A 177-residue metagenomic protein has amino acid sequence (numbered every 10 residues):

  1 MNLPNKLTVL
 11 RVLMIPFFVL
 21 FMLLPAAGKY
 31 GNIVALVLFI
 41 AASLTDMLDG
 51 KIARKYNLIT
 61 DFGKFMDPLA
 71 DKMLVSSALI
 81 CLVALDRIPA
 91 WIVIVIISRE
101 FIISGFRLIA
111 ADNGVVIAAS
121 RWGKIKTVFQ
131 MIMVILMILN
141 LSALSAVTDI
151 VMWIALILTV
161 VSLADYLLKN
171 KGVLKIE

Functional and structural regions predicted by a protein language model:
M1-E177: Alpha-helical transmembrane bundles and membrane-interface segments of multipass inner-membrane proteins
